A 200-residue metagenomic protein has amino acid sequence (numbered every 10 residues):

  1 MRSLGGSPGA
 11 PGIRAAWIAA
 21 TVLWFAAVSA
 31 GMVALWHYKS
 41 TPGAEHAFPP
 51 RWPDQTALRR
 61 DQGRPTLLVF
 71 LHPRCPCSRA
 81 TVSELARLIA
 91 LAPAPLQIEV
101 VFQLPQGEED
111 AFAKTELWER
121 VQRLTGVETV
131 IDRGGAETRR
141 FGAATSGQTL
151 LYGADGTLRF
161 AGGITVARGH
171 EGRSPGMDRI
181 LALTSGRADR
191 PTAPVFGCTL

Functional and structural regions predicted by a protein language model:
M1-P53: N-terminal targeting signals for export/organelle localization
R59-L85, P95, E99, I180: Short active-site neighborhood of thiol/selenol oxidoreductases, capturing the structured segment around
H72, V101-Q103, A154: Cofactor-binding loop segments of dinucleotide-utilizing enzymes, especially the Rossmann-like FAD- and NAD(P)+-binding
H72-V82, Q106-A111, T149, F196-L200: Short, thiol/selenol-centered motifs that function as redox-active sites or metal-ligating centers
P76-R79, E128, E171-S174: Soluble non-cytosolic domains of exported or imported proteins
R79-Q122, I131-T138: Structural microenvironment flanking redox-active thiols in thiol-disulfide oxidoreductases
L117-G153, L158-R159: Short, internal strand/loop/helix patches that form the active-site neighborhood or redox-interaction surface
L151-L200: Thiol-/selenol-based redox modules, centered on thioredoxin-like and closely related oxidoreductase domains
